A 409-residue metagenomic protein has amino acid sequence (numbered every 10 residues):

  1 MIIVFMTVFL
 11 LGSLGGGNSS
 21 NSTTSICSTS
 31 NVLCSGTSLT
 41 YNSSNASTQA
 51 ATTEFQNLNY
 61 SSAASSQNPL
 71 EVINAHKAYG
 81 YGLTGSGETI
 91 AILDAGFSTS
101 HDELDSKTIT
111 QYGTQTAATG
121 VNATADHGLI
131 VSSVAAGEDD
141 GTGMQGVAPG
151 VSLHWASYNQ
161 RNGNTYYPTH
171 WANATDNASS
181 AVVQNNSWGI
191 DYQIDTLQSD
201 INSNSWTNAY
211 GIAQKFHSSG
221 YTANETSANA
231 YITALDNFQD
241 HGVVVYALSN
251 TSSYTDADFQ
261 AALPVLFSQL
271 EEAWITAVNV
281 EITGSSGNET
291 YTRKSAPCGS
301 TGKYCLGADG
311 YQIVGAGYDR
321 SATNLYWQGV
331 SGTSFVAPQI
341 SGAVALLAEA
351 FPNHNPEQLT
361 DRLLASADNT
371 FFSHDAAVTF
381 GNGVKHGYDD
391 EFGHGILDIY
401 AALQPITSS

Functional and structural regions predicted by a protein language model:
M1-S19: Classical Sec-dependent N-terminal signal peptides that target proteins to the secretory pathway
G17, N21, S28, T84 (+3 more regions): Substrate-binding/access-modulating region of protease and related hydrolase catalytic domains
I26-N57, S62-Q67, H76-Y112, T116-Y166 (+7 more regions): Subtilisin-like serine protease catalytic core
N45, Q67, A181-N185, T276 (+1 more regions): C-terminal subdomain of the subtilisin-like protease fold in secreted/lumenal serine endopeptidases
A75-H76, G128, S132-A135, P168-W171 (+6 more regions): Extracytoplasmic/secreted envelope proteins and their assembly/folding machinery, especially bacterial periplasmic
D94, L263-A345, E349, N353: Extracellular S/T/G-rich loop segment that most often corresponds to the catalytic His/Ser-adjacent loop
S98, S253, N369: Residues immediately C-terminal
T108, A148-V151, W188-I190, A308-G310 (+2 more regions): Short, small-residue-rich loop/turn micro-motifs
